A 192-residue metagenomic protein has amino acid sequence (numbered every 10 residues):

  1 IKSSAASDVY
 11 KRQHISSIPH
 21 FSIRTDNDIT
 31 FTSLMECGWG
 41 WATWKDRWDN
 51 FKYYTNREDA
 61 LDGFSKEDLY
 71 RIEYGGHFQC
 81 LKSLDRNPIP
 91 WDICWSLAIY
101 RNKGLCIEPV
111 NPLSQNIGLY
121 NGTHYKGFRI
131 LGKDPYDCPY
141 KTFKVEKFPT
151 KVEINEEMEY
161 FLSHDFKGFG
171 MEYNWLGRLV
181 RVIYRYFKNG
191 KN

Functional and structural regions predicted by a protein language model:
I1-A6, Y10: Single conserved hydrophobic/aromatic residue that forms the stacking wall/gate of nucleotide- or nucleobase-binding
D8, D49-L61: Proline-centered turn/helix-capping motifs that create local helix->coil transitions or kinks
H14-S17, E108-V110: Short beta-strand segments
I15-D26: Short beta-strand-to-loop element that shapes/binds the nucleotide-sugar donor at the catalytic cleft/hinge
R24-G40: Acceptor/aglycone-binding surface of glycosyltransferases and processive sugar-polymer synthases
C37-K52: Conserved nucleotide-sugar donor-binding and metal-coordinating catalytic region shared by glycosyltransferases
L61-G190: C-terminal catalytic/acceptor-binding lobe
